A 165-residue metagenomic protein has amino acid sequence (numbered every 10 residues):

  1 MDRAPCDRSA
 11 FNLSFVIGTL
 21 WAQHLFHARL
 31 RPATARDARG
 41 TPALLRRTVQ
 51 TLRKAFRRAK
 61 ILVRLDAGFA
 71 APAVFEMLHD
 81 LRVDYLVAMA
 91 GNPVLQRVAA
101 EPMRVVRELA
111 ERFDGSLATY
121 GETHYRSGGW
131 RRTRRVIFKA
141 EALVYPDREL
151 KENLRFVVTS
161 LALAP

Functional and structural regions predicted by a protein language model:
M1, Q23, I61-A70, Y85 (+1 more regions): Short, conserved catalytic/metal-binding motifs centered on acidic residues
D2-F56: Electropositive, glycine- and tryptophan-enriched low-complexity nucleic-acid-binding patches
A33, G68-A70, A90-N92: Active-site beta-loop-alpha junctions enriched in small/polar residues
V49-F56, R82, D114, L161: Structural signal for hydrophobic packing residues in well-ordered secondary-structure cores of soluble enzyme domains
P72, E76, Q96: Alpha-helical elements of the RecA-like P-loop NTPase motor core of helicases
F75-D84: Short, surface-exposed basic-aromatic patches at helix termini and helix-loop junctions that form
D84-P165: An anionic, glycine-rich sequence signature occurring as long contiguous blocks
